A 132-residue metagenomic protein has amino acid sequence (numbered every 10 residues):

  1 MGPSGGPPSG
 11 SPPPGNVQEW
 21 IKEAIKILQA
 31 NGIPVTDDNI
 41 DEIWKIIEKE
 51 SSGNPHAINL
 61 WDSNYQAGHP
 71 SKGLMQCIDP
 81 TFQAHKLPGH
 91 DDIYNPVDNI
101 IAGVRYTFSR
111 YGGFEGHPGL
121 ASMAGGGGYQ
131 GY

Functional and structural regions predicted by a protein language model:
M1-G10: Intrinsically disordered, low-complexity extracellular "stalk/linker" tracts enriched in Gly/Pro/Ser/Thr
S9-Y132: Peptidoglycan cell-wall recognition and remodeling modules
